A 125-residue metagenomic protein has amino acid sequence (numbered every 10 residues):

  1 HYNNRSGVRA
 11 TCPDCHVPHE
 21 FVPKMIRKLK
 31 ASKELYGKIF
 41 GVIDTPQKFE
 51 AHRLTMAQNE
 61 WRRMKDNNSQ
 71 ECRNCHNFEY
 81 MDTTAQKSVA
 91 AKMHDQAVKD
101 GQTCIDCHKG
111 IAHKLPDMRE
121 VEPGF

Functional and structural regions predicted by a protein language model:
H1-F125: Short sequence/structural segments immediately N-terminal
